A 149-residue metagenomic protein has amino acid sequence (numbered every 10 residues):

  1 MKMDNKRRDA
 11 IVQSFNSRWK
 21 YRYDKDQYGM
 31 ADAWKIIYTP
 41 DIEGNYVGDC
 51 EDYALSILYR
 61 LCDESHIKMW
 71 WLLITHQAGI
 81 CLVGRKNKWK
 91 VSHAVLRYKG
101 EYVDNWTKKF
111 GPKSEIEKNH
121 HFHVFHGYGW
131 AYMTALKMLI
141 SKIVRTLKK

Functional and structural regions predicted by a protein language model:
M1-K149: A structural boundary/capping signal
